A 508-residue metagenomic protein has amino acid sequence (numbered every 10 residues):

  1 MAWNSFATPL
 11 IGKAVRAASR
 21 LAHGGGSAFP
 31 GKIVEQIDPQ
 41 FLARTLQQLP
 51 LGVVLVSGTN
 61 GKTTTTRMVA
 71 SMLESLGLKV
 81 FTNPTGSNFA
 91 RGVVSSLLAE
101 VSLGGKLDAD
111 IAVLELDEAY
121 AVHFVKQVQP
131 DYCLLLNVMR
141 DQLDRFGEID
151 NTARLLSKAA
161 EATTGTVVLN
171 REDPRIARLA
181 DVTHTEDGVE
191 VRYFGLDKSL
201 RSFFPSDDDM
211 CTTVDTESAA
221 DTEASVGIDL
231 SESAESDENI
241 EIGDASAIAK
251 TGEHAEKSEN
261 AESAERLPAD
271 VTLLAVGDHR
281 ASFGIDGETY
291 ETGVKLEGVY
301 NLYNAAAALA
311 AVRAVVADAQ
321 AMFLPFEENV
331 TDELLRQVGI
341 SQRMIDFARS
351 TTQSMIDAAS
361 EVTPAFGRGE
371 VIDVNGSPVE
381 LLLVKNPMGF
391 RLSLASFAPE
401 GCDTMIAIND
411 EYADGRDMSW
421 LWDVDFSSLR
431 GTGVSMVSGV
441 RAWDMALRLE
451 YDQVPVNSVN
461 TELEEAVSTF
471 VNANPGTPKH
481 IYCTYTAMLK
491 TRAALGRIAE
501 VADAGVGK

Functional and structural regions predicted by a protein language model:
M1-S27, D187-E190, S218-T222, A234 (+4 more regions): ATP-dependent carboxylate-amine ligase
W3-E190, V226-E235, E241-E256: Phosphate-binding loop of NTP-binding sites
V53, V80-T82, G188-Y193, R266 (+3 more regions): Conserved beta-strand scaffold positions in the cores of enzyme catalytic domains, especially in NTP/NDP-utilizing
T66-S71, L309, A446, R492: A generic structural signal for short, well-ordered alpha-helical segments in conserved domains
V69, L73, V93-L97, A305-V315 (+1 more regions): Buried hydrophobic packing segments
L114, C133-L135, L169, Y193 (+3 more regions): Structural beta-sheet core signal
E118-Y120, R171-P174, L196, V440-W443 (+1 more regions): Short, polar loop motifs at secondary-structure junctions
L135, M139-V374: Acidic, Mg2+-coordinating active-site environments of NTP-dependent enzymes
